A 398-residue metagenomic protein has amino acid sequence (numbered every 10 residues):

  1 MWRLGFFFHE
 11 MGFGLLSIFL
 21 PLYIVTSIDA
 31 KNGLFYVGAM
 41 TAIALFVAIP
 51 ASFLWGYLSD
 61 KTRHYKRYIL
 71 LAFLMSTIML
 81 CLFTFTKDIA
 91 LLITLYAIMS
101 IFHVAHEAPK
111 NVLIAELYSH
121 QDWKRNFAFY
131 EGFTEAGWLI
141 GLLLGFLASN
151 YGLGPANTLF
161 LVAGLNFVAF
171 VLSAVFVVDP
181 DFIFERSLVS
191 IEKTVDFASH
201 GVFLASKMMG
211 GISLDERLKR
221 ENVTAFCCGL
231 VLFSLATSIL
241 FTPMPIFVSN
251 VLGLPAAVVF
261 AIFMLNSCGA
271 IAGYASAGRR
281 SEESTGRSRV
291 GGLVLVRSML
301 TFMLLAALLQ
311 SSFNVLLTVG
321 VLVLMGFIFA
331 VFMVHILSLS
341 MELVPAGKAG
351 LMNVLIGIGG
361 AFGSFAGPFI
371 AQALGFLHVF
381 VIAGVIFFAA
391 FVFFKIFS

Functional and structural regions predicted by a protein language model:
M1, D179-C227: Juxtamembrane intracellular "pre-TM" segments in multi-pass secondary transporters
M1-F46, N222-G229, S234-P255, V259-I262: Helix-loop boundary and gating motifs at the non-cytosolic
P50-R63, G273-G286, A371: Helix-to-loop junctions at the C-terminal end of transmembrane segments in multipass secondary transporters
R67-C81, S288-L304: Structural signature of the two symmetry-related core transmembrane helices
A97-A136: Cytoplasmic helix-loop-helix junction between adjacent transmembrane helices in 12-TM secondary transporters
A105-Y118, A330-V344: Intracellular juxtamembrane helix-capping segments at the cytosolic ends of symmetry-related transmembrane helices
N157-V175, V379-K395: Symmetry-related core transmembrane helices of the 12-TM Major Facilitator Superfamily/SLC fold
P345-Q372: A late C-terminal transmembrane helix in Major Facilitator Superfamily
